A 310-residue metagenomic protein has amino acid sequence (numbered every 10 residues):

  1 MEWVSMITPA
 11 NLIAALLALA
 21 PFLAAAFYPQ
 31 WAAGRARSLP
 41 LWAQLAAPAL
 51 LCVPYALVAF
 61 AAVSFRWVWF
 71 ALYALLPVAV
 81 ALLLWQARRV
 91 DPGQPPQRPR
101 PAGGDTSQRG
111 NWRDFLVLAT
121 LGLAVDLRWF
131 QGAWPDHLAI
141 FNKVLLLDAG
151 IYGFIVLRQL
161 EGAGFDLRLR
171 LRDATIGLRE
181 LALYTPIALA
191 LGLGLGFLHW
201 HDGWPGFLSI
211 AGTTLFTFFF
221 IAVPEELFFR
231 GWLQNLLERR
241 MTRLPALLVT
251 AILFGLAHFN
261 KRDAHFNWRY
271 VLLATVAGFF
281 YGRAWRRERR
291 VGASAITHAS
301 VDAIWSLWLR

Functional and structural regions predicted by a protein language model:
M1-V4: Juxtamembrane membrane-water interface segments that cap and precede transmembrane helices
I7-A20, R66-P77, I140-G153, G212 (+2 more regions): Structural signature of hydrophobic alpha-helical transmembrane segments
A10-L17, W42-L50, L57, V68-L72 (+6 more regions): Alpha-helical transmembrane segments of integral membrane proteins
N11-R35: N-terminal signal-anchor/start-transfer transmembrane helix
A15-L16, Y184-R310: Transmembrane helix-loop-helix hairpins at the membrane interface of multi-pass integral membrane proteins
A25-P29, L84-V90, P99, I151-A163 (+1 more regions): Membrane-water interface at the C-terminal end of transmembrane alpha helices
L41-R158: Alpha-helical transmembrane segments in multi-pass membrane proteins
P95-W112, D126-A222: Juxtamembrane helix-loop-helix connectors linking adjacent transmembrane helices in multi-pass membrane enzymes
